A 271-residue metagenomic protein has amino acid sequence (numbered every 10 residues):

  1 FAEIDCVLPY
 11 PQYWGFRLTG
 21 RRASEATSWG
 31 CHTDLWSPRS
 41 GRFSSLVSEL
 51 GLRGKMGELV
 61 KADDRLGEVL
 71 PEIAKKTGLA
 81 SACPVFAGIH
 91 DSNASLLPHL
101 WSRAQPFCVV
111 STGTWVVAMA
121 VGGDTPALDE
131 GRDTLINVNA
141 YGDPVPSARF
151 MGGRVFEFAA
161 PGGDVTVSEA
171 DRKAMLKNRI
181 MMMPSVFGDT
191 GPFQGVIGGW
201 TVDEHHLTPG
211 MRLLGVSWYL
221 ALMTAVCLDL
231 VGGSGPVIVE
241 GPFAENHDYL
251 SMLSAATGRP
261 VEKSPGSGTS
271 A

Functional and structural regions predicted by a protein language model:
F1-A23, T33-L50, P71-I238, E245-A271: Active-site core segments that coordinate phosphate-bearing ligands/cofactors across diverse enzyme families
S24-S28, L46, L50-R53, L59-V60: Divalent-metal (Mg2+/Mn2+/Ca2+)-assisted nucleotide/phosphate chemistry catalytic cores
G30-W36, K55-D64, V145: A glycine-/small-polar-enriched, mobile loop at the entrance of the PLP active site in fold-type I
D63, G241-F243: Generic secondary-structure microfeatures
